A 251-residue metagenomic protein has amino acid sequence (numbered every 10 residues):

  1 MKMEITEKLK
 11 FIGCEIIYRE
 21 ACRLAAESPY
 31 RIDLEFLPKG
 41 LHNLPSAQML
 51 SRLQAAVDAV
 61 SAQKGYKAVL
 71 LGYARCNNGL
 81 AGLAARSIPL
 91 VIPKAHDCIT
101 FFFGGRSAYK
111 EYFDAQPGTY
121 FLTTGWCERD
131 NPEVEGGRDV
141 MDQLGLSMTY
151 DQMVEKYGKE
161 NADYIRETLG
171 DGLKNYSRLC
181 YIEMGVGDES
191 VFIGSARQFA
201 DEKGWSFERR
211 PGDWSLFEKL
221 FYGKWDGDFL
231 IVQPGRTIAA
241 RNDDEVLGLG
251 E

Functional and structural regions predicted by a protein language model:
K2-S28: N-terminal basic/disordered segments at the start of proteins
I12-R19, L70-A81, H96-C98, W126-R129 (+2 more regions): Gly/Ser/Thr-rich loops at beta-strand to alpha-helix junctions that form or flank small-molecule/cofactor-binding
R31-A47, R210-P211: A short beta-strand-loop structural module common to alpha/beta enzyme folds
A56-Y109: N-terminal glycine-rich phosphate/adenylate-binding segment common to multiple enzyme folds
S61-N77, A81, F121-R138, I231-E251: Extended, charge-rich low-complexity interaction segments
I88-G136: Long, charge-dense
T119-I193: Active-site rim beta-loop-alpha module in soluble metabolic enzymes
K159-E251: Extended, basic/helix-rich recognition subdomains
